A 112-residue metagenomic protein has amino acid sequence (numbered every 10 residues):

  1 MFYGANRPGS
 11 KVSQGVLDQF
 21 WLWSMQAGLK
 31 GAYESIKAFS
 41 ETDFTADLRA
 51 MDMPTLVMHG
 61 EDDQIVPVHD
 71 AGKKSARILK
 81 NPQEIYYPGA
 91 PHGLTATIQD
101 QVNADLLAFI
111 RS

Functional and structural regions predicted by a protein language model:
M1-R49: Conserved alpha/beta-hydrolase catalytic His-Asp/Glu region
Q19, E34-A38, D70-K74, Q101-A108: Alpha-helical elements of Rossmann-like donor-binding domains used by nucleotide-donor carbohydrate transfer enzymes
A27, V66, T97: Residue-level signal for the nucleotide or nucleotide-sugar donor/cofactor binding architecture
R49-D52, I78-L79: Short, conserved loop/helix-junction motifs that constitute active-site signature segments in enzyme catalytic cores
M51, V57-H59, D63: Short beta-strand/loop motif that positions the catalytic acidic residue of the alpha/beta-hydrolase fold
E61-Q64, G89-P91: Acidic beta-to-alpha connecting loop that harbors the catalytic carboxylate
Q64-D70: Conserved alpha/beta-hydrolase "acid-adjacent" motif
K80-S112: Catalytic active-site module of serine/aspartate enzymes centered on a nucleophile-bearing elbow/loop
